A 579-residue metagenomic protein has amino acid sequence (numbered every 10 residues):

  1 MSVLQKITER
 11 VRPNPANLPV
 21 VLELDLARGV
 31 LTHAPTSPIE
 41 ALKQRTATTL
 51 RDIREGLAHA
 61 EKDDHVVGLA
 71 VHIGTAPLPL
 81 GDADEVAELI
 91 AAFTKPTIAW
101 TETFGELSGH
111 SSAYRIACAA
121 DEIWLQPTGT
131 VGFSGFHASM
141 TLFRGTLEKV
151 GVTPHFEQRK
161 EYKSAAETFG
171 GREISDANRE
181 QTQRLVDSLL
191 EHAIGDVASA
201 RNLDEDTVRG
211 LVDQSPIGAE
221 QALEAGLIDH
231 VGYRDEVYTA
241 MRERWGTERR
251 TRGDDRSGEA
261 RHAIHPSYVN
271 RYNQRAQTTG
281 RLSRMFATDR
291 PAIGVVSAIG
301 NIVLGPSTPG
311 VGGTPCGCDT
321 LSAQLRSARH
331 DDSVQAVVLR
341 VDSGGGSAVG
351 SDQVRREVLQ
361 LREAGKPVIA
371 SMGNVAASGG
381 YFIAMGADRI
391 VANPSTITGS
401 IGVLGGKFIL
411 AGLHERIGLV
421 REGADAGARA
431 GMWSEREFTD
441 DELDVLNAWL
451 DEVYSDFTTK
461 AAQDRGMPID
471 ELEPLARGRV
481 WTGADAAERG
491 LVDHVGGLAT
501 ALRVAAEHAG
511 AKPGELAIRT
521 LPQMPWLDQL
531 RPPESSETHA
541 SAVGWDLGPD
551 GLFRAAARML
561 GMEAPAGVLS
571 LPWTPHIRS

Functional and structural regions predicted by a protein language model:
M1-D63, H72-G74, H137-A219, E224-S333 (+3 more regions): Intrinsically disordered, low-complexity segments enriched in small/flexible residues
A60-V67, T94-K95: Short, solvent-exposed loop/edge-beta patches enriched in aromatic
V67-G68, E122, H230, Q335-A336 (+2 more regions): Residues at the N-termini of beta-strands
H72-L211, P216, S343-W481, L502 (+2 more regions): Conserved catalytic cores of soluble enzyme domains, especially glycine-rich substrate-binding beta-alpha loops
L125, I228-R234, V391-A392, V492-L498: Short acidic-hydrophobic, aromatic-tinged amphipathic segments that line or gate anion-handling sites
V296, L339, A384: Conserved hydrophobic/aromatic pocket- or pore-lining residues that grip, position, or stack substrates in active sites
A486: Cys/His-coordinated zinc-finger cores
